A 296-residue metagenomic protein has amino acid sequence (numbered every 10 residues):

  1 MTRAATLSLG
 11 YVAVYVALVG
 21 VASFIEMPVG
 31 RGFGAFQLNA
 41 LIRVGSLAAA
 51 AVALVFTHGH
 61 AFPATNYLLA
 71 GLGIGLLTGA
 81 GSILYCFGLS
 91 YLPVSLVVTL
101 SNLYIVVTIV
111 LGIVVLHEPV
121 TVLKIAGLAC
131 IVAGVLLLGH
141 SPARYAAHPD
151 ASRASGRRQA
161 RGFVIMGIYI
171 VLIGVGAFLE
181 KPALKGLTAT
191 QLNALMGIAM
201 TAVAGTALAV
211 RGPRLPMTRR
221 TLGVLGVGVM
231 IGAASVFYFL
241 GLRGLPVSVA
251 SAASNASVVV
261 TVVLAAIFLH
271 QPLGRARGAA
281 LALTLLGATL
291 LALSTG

Functional and structural regions predicted by a protein language model:
M1-A13, I109-V171, V262, A276-G296: Juxtamembrane helix-loop boundary signature in multi-pass membrane transporters
T2, S46-T65, L137-S152, K181 (+4 more regions): Membrane-interface helix-cap regions at the ends of transmembrane helices in multi-pass membrane proteins
T2-A4, V21-G45, A61, V175-A199 (+1 more regions): Juxtamembrane helix-loop-helix junctions in multi-pass membrane proteins
L7-Y15, L54, A61-L84, R158-V171 (+1 more regions): Loop-to-transmembrane-helix transition segments
G10, V14, L41-A48, L69 (+8 more regions): Hydrophobic residues within alpha-helical transmembrane segments of multi-pass solute transporters/permease subunits
V21-F33, G79-L96, L136-P149, A204-P216 (+2 more regions): C-terminal ends of transmembrane helices
R31-Q37, L84-L103, K185-Q191, F237-A256: Structural motif at transmembrane-helix junctions in multi-pass transporters
G45-A50, L100-V114, A199-V203, A234-F237 (+3 more regions): Alpha-helical transmembrane segments of compact multi-pass small-molecule transporters, enriched in specific families
